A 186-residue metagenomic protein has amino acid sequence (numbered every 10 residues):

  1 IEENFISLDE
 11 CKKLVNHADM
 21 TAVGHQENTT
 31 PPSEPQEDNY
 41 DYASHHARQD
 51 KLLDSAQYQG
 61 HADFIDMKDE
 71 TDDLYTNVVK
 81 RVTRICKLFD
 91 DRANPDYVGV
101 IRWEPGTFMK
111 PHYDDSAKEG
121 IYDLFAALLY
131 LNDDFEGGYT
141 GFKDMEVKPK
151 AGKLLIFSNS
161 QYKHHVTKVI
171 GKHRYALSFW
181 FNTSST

Functional and structural regions predicted by a protein language model:
I1-D90: Non-heme Fe(II)/2-oxoglutarate
H17, V78-V82, A126-L131, S184-T186: Short, Φ-rich (hydrophobic/aromatic) sequence segments
T30-P31, Y40, K51, D96 (+3 more regions): Residue-level signal for beta-strand positions within conserved beta-sheet cores that form or flank
C86, K110-Y113: Charged, surface-exposed interaction regions in soluble eukaryotic proteins
K87-G99: A short coil-to-beta-strand element that immediately follows conserved catalytic motifs
G106-T107, D114-S116, Y122-D123, N132-T186: Catalytic core of Fe(II)/2-oxoglutarate
